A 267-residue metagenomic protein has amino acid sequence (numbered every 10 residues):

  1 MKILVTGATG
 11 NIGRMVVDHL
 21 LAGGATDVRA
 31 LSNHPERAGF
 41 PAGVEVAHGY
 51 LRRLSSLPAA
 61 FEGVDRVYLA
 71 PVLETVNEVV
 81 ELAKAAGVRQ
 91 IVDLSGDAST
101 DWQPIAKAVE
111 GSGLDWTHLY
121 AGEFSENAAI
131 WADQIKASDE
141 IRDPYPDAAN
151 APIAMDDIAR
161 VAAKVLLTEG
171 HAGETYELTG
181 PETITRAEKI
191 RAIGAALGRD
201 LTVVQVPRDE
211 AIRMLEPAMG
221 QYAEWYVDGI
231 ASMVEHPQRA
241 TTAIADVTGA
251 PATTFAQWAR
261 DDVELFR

Functional and structural regions predicted by a protein language model:
M1-P41, R52-V64, E74-Q90, L94-Y222 (+2 more regions): Oxidoreductase cofactor-interface core, primarily capturing Rossmann-like NAD(P)-dependent enzymes
E45-H48: Conserved SAM-binding strand-loop segment of SAM-dependent methyltransferases
Y68-A70: Periplasmic-binding protein-like
D209-R267: A hydrophobic C-terminal alpha-helical subdomain
